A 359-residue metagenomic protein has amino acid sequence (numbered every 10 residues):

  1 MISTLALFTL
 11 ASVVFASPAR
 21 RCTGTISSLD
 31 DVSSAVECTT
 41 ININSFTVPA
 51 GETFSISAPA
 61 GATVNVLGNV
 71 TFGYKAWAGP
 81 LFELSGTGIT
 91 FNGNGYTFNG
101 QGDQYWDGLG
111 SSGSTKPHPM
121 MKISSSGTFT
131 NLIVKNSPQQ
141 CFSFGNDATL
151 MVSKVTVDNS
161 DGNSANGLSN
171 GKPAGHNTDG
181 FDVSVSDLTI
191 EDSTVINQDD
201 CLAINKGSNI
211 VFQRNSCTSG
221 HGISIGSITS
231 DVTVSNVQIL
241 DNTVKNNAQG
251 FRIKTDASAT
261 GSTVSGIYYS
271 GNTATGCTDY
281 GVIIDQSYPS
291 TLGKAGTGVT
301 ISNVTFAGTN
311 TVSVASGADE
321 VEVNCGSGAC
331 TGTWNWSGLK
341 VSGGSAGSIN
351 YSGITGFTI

Functional and structural regions predicted by a protein language model:
M1-R21: Fungal secretory targeting signals
F15-S34: Right-handed parallel beta-helix/beta-solenoid
R21-T23, E37-T39, N324-T331: Sequence contexts marking disulfide-bonded cysteines in secreted/extracellular proteins
S28-V36, V48-T63, T71-T90, Q101-S126 (+5 more regions): Extracellular beta-strand-rich solenoid/capping regions of secreted or surface-exposed proteins that bind or remodel
T63, T87-T97, S125-N136, A148-N170 (+6 more regions): Right-handed parallel beta-helix
N69-L81, G93-P119, S153-G180, G220-S230 (+5 more regions): Acidic/polar low-complexity surface segments
C277, S287-S337: C-terminal hydrophobic structural anchor segments that stabilize assembly/packing rather than catalytic chemistry
